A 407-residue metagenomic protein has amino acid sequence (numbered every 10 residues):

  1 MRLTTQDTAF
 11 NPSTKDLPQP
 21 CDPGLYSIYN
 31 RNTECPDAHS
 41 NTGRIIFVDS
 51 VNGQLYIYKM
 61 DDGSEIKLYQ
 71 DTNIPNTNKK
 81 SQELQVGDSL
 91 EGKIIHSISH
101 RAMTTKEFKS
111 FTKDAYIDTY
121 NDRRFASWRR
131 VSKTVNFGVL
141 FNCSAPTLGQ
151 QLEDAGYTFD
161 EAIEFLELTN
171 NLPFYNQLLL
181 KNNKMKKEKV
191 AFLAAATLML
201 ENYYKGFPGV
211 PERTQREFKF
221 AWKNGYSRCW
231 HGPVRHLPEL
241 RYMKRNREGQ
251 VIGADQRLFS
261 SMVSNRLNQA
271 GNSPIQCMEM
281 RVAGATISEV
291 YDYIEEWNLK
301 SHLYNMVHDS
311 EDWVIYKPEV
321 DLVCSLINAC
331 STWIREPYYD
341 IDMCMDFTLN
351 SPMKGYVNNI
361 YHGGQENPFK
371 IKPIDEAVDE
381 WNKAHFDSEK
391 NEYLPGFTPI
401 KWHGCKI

Functional and structural regions predicted by a protein language model:
M1-I407: Conserved catalytic core of nucleotide polymerization and phosphodiester-bond processing enzymes
